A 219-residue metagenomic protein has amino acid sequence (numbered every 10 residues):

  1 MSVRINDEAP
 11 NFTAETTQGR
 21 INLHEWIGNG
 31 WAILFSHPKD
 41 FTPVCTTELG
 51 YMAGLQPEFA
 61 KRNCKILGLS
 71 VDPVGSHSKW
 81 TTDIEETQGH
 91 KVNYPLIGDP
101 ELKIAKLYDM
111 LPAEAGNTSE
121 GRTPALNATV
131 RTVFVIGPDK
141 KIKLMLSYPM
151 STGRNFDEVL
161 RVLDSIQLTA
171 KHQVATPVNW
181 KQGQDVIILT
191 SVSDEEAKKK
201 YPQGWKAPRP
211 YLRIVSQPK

Functional and structural regions predicted by a protein language model:
M1-K219: Chalcogenol-based redox active-site neighborhoods
